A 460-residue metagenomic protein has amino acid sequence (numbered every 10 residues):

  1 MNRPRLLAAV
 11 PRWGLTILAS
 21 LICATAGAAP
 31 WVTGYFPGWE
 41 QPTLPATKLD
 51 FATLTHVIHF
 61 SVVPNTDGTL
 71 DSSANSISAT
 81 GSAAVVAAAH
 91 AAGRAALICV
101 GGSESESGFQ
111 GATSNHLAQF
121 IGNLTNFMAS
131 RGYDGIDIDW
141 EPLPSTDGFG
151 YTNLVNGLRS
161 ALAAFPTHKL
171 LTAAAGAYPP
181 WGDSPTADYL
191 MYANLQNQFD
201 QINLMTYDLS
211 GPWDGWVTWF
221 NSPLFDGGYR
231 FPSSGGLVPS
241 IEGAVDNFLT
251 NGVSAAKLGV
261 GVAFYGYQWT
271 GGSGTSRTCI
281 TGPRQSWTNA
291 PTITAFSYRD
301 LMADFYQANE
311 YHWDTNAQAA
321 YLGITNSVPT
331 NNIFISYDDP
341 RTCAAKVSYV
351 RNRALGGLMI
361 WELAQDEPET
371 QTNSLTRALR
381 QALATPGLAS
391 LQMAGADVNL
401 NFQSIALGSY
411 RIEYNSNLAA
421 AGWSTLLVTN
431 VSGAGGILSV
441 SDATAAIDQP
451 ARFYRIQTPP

Functional and structural regions predicted by a protein language model:
P11-T25: Bacterial N-terminal signal peptides
A29-M128, T152, W219, P239-E242 (+4 more regions): Glycan-recognition patch characteristic of GH18 chitinases/ENGases and related GlcNAc/peptidoglycan-binding proteins
T33, D67-G81, P142-F296: Substrate-binding surface in catalytic domains of secreted glycosidases
W39, V62-N65, G102-E104, D208-S210 (+5 more regions): Acidic glycine-/aspartate-rich tracts in secreted/extracellular proteins
T53-L54, P212-Y229, K257-Y349, A378-L383: Glycan-binding loop/region signatures in secreted carbohydrate-active enzymes
V57, I98, I138, I202 (+3 more regions): Conserved, mostly hydrophobic/aromatic
N352-S390: A recurrent domain-boundary module in secreted/ectodomain proteins
T385-P460: Short, composition-biased motifs enriched in small/polar/acidic residues
